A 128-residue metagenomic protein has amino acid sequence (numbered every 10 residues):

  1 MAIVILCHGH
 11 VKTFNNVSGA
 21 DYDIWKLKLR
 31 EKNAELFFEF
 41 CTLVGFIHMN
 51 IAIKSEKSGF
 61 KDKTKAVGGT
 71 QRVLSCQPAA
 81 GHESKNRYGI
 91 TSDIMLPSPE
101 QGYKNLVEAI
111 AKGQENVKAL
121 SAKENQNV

Functional and structural regions predicted by a protein language model:
M1-G9: Structural recognition of the conserved hydrophobic beta-strand(s) that form the central parallel beta-sheet of P-loop
T13-N125: Conserved GTP-binding G-domain of TRAFAC-class P-loop NTPases and closely related GTPase folds
